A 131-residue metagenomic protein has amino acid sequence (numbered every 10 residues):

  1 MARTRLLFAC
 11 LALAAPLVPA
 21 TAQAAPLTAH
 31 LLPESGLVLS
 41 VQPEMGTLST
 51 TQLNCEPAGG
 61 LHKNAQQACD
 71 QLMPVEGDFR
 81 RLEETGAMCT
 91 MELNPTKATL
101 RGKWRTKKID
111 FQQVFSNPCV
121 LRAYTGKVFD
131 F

Functional and structural regions predicted by a protein language model:
M1-K97, R101, K107-F131: N- and C-terminal low-complexity/disordered segments
